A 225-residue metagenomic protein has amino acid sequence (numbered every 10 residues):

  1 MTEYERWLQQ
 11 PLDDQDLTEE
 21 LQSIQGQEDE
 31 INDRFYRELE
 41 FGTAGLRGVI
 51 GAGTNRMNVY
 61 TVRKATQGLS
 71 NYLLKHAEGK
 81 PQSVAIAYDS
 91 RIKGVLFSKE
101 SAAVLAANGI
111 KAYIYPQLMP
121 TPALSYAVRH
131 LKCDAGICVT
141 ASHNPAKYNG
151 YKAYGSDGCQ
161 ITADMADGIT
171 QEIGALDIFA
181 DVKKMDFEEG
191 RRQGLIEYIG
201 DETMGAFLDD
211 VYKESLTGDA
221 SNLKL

Functional and structural regions predicted by a protein language model:
M1-K64, E172-A180, L195-E197, T217: Cofactor-/ligand-binding subdomain signature composed of acidic, glycine-rich, tryptophan-containing flexible loops
E5-W7, G79-S156: Ferredoxin-reductase
E30-F35, L39, N149-L225: Gly/Ser/Thr-enriched, mixed-charge loops and adjacent short helices that form phosphate/oxyanion-binding elements
L46-G48, G53-N55, R91, M119-P120 (+3 more regions): Short, glycine-/Ser/Thr-/acidic-enriched flexible segments
G48-T54, Q82-A87, R192-E197, A220-L225: Glycine- and acidic
M57-Q67, K93-G94, P116, P120 (+1 more regions): Phosphate/oxyanion-binding active-site loops and adjacent basic polyanion-contact surfaces
T66-V84, E214-K224: Glycine-rich phosphate/diphosphate-binding loops that line cofactor/substrate pockets in enzymes
Q67, K99, A103, P122 (+5 more regions): Residues on a specific face of well-ordered alpha-helices
